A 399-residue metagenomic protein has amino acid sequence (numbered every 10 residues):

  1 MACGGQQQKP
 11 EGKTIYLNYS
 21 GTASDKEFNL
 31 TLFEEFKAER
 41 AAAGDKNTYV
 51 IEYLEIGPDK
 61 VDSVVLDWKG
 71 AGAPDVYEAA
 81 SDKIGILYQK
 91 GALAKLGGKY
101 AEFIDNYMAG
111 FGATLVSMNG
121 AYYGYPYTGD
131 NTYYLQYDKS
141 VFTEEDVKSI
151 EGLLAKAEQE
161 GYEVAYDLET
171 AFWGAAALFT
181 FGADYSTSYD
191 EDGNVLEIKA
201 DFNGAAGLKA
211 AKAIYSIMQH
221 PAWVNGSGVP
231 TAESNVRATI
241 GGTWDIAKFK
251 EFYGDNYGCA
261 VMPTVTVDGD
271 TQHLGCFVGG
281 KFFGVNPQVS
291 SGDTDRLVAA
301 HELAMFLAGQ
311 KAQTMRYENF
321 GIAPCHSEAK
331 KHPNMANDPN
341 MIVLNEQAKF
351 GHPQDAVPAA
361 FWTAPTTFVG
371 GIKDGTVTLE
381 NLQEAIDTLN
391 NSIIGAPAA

Functional and structural regions predicted by a protein language model:
M1-G85, T388-A399: Conserved N-terminal structural module of periplasmic/extracytoplasmic solute-binding proteins
T22, F33-K37, I217-R296: Extracytoplasmic/periplasmic substrate-binding proteins
L66-D67, P74-D75, E102-Y137, E163 (+2 more regions): A structural signal for short loop-to-beta-strand junctions that line the ligand-binding cleft of periplasmic/secreted
A79-Y133, E145, E151, A260-V261: Hinge/lid segment of periplasmic solute-binding proteins
Y122-Y127, Y133, E151-A206, A238: Extracytoplasmic/periplasmic solute-binding protein
D192-G226: Glycine-centered hinge/linker elements that transmit conformational signals in sensory and ligand-binding systems
A247, K281-A360: Mature extracytoplasmic/periplasmic domains
N319-A323, P339-A396: C-terminal capping/gating helix-and-loop segments adjacent to ligand/active sites or protein-protein/ligand interfaces
